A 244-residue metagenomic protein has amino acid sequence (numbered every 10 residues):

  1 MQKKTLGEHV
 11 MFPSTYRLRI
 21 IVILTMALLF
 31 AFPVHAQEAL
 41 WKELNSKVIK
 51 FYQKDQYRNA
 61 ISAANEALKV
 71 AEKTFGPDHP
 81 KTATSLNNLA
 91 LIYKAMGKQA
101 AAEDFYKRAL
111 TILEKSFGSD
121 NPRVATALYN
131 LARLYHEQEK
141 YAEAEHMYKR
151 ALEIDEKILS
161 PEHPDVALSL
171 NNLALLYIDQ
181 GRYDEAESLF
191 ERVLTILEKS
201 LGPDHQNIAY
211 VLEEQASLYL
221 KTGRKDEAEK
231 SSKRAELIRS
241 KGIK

Functional and structural regions predicted by a protein language model:
I21-A31: Bacterial N-terminal signal peptides
K42-E66, K73: Alpha-helical segment of the N-proximal tetratricopeptide repeat
K42-Q53, P80-A95, Y106, P122-E137 (+3 more regions): Conserved alpha-helical positions within TPR/SEL1-like repeat arrays
K73-P77, K115-S119, K157-P161, K199-P203 (+1 more regions): Short coil/turn linkers that connect adjacent helices within long alpha-helical scaffolds, especially alpha-solenoid
E191, E213, S217-K241: TPR/TPR-like (Sel1-like) alpha-helical repeat modules
